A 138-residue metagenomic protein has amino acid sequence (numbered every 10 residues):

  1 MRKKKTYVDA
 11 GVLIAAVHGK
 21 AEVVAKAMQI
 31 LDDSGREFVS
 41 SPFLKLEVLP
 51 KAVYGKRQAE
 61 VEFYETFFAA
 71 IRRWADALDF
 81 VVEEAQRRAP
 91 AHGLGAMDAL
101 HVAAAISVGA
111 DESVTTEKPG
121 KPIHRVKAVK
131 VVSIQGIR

Functional and structural regions predicted by a protein language model:
M1-K5, W74, V102-R138: Acidic, PIN/NYN-like endoribonuclease modules and their adjacent C-terminal/linker elements
M1-S40, V53-F63, V132-R138: Short, well-structured N-terminal submotif of metal-dependent ribonuclease cores
V8, S40, D76, A96-A99 (+1 more regions): Short beta-strand scaffold positions
V12, L44, V81, H101 (+1 more regions): Alpha-helix capping/helix-boundary segments
G19, A70-A91: Acidic catalytic patch
S34, H92, V108-G109: Active-site charged/polar residues at nucleotide-handling catalytic sites that mediate phosphoryl, nucleotidyl
